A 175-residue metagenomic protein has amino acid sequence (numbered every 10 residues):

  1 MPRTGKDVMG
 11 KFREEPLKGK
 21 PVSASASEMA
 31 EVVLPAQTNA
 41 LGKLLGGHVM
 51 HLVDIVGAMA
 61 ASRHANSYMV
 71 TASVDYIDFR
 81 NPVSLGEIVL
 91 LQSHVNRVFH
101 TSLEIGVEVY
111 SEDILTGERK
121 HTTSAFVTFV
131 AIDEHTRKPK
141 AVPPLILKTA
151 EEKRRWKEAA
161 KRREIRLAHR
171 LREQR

Functional and structural regions predicted by a protein language model:
R3-K6, G10-K11, P16-K20, S27 (+2 more regions): HotDog/MaoC-like acyl-thioester-processing domains
V22-P35: Short amphipathic
A30-V33, D78, T128: Generic structural detector for well-ordered beta-strands
T38-H51: A conserved, well-ordered hydrophobic junction motif at loop->secondary-structure transitions
H48-N66: Active-site helix/loop of acyl-thioester processing domains in fatty-acid/polyketide metabolism, spanning hotdog-fold
N66-P82: Small beta-barrel nucleic-acid-binding modules, principally OB-folds
